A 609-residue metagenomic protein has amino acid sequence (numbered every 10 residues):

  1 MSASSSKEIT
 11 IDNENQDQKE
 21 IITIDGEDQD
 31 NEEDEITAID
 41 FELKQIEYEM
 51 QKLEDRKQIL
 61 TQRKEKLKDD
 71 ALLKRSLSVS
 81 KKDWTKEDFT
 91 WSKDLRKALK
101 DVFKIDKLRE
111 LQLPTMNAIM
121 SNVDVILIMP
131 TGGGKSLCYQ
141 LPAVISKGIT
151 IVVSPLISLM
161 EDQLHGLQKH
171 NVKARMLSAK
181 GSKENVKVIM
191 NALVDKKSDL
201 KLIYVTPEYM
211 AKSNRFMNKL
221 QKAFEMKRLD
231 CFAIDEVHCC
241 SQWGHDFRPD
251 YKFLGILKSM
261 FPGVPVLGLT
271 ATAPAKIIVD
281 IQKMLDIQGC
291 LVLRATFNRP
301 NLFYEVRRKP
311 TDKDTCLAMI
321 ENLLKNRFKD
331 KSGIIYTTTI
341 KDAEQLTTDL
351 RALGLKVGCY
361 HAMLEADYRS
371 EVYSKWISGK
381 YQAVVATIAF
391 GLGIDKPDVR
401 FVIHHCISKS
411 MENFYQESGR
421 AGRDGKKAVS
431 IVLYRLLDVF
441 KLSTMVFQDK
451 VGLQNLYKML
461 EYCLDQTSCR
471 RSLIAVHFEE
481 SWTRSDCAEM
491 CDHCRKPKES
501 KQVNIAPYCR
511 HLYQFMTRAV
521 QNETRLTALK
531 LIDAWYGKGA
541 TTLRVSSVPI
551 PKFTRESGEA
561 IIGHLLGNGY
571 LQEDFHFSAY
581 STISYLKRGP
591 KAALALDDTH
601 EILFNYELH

Functional and structural regions predicted by a protein language model:
S2-I9, D17, I24-D83, T90-K93 (+2 more regions): Accessory DNA-binding and partner-docking regions appended to nucleic-acid-acting proteins, especially the terminal
D30-D34, D40, F89, K97-V102 (+8 more regions): Helicase motor core with emphasis on the C-terminal RecA-like subdomain
Q112-T115, M459, Y508-F515: Short alpha-helical "packing" element that flanks the helix-turn-helix/winged-helix DNA-binding module
I149: Noncatalytic nucleic-acid binding interfaces
P262, T467, T524: Flexible coil/turn residues that form the inter-helical turn or adjacent wing/linker of helix-turn-helix
N455-T483: C-terminal accessory regions
